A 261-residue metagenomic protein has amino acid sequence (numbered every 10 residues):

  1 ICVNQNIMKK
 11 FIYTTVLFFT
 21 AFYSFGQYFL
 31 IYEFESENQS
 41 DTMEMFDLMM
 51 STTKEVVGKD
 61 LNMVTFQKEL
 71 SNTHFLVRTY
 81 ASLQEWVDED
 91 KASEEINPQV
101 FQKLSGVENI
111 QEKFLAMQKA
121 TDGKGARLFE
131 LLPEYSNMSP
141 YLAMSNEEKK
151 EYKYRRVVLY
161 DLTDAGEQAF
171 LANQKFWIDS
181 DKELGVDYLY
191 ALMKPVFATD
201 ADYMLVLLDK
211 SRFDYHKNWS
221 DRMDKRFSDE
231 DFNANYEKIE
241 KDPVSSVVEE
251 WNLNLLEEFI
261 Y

Functional and structural regions predicted by a protein language model:
I1-Y28: Bacterial Sec-dependent N-terminal signal peptides
G26-E230, A234-Y261: Short S/T/G/P-rich N-terminal loop/turn motif that feeds into the first structured element of a domain
